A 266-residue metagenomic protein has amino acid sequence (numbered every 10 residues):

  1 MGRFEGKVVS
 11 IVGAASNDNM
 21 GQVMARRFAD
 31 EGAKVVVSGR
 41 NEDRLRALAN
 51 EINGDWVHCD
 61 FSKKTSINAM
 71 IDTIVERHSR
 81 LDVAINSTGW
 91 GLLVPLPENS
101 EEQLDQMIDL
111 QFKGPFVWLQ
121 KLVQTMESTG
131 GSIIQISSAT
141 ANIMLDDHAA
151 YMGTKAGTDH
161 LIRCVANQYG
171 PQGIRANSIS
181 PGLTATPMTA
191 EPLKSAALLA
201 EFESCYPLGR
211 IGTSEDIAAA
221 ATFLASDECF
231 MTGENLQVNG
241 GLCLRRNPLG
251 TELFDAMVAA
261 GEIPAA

Functional and structural regions predicted by a protein language model:
G2-K34: Canonical Rossmann dinucleotide-binding motif of NAD(H)/NADP(H)-dependent dehydrogenases/reductases, specifically
P95-L96, S100-I108, H148, L198 (+1 more regions): Substrate-binding pocket helix/loop in short-chain dehydrogenase/reductase
F116, R210-V238, C243: C-terminal substrate-recognition "lid" of short-chain dehydrogenase/reductases
L119, T154, I162: Active-site helix of classical SDR
Q124, N167-P171: Alpha-helical segment proximal to the catalytic Tyr-Lys
I143, T232-A266: Short C-terminal tail/terminal secondary-structure segment of NAD(P)H-dependent dehydrogenase/reductase domains
G170, R175, M231-G233: Short, small/polar-rich loop/turn modules that mediate ligand/substrate recognition or access, typified
